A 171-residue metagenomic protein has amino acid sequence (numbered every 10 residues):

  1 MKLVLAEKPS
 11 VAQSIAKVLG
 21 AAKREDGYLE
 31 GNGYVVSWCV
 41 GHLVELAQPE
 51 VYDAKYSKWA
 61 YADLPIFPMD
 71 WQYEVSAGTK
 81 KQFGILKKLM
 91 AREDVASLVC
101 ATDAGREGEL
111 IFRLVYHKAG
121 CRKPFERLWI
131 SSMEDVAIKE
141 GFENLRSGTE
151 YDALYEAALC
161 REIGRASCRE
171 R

Functional and structural regions predicted by a protein language model:
M1-R169: Intrinsically disordered, low-complexity regulatory segments
